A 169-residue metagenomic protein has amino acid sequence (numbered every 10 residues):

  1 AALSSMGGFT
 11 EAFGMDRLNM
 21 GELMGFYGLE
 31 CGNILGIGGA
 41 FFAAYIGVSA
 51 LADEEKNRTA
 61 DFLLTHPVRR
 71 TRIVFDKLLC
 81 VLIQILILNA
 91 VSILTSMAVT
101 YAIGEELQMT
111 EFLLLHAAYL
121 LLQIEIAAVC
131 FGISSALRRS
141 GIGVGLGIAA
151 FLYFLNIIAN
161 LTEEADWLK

Functional and structural regions predicted by a protein language model:
A1-M24, V144-K169: Terminal transmembrane helical anchor/hairpin motif
Y27-D53: Long, hydrophobic alpha-helical segments
Y45-V48, A90, L94, A98 (+4 more regions): Structural signature of transmembrane alpha-helix termini at the membrane-water interface
V48, A60-D61, S96, C130: Interfacial helix-capping/hinge residues at the ends of transmembrane alpha-helices
A50-L82: Helix-loop-helix units of permease transmembrane domains in multi-pass membrane transporters, especially ABC
F75-F131, S135: Secretory targeting signals
L113-A117, I142-G147: Hydrophobic alpha-helical transmembrane segments
S135-G143: Membrane-helix interface "capping/anchor" motifs
